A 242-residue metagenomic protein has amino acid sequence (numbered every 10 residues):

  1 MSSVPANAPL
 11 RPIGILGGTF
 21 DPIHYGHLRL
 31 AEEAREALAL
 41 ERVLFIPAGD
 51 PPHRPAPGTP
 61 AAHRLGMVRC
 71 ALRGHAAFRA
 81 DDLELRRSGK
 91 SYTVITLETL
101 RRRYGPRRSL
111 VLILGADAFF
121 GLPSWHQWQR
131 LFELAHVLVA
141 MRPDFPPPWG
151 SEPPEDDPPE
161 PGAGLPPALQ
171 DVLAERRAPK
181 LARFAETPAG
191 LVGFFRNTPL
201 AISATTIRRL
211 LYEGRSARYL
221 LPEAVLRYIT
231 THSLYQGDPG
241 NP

Functional and structural regions predicted by a protein language model:
M1-P242: Nucleotidyltransferase catalytic core that binds NTPs
